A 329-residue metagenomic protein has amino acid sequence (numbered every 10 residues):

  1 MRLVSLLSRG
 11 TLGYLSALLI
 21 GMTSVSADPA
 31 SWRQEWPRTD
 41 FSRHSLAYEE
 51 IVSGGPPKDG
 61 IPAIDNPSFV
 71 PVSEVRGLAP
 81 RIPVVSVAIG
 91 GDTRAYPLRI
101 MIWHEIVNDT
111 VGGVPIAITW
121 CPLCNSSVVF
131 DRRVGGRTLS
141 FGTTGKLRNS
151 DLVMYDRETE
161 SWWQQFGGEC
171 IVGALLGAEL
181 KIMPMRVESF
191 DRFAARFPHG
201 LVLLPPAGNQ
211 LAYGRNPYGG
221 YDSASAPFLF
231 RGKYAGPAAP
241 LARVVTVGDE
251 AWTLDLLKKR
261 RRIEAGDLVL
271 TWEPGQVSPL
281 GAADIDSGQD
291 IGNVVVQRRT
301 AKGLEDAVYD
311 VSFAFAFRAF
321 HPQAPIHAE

Functional and structural regions predicted by a protein language model:
M1-S8: N-terminal secretory signal peptides that target proteins for export/translocation
G10-T23: Bacterial N-terminal signal peptides
S26-E329: Mid-to-C-terminal functional-domain signal that highlights helix-capping/loop sites within ligand-binding modules
